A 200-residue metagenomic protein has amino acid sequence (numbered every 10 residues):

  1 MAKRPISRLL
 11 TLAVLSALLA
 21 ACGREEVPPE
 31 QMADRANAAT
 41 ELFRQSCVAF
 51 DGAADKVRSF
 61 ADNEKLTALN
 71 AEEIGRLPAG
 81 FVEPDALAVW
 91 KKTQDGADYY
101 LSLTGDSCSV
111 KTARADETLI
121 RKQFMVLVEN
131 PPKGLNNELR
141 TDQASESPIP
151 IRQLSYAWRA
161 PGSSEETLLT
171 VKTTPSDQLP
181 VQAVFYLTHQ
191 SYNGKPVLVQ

Functional and structural regions predicted by a protein language model:
M1-A20: Sec-dependent bacterial lipoprotein signal peptides
R8, Q31-A36, K91-G96: Short, intrinsically disordered, charge-biased short linear motifs at domain edges
C22-E25: Bacterial signal peptide processing site
V27-S59, Y100-K122: Terminal, regulation- and interaction-focused segments at domain boundaries
Q45-T93: N-terminal secretory signal peptides
A79-L103, R152-P175: Amphipathic, interaction-prone secondary-structure segments
K91-L154: Long, charged/polar, surface-exposed segments that mediate recognition or autoinhibition
E146-Q200: Glycine-rich, aromatic-bearing surface loops/beta-hairpins
